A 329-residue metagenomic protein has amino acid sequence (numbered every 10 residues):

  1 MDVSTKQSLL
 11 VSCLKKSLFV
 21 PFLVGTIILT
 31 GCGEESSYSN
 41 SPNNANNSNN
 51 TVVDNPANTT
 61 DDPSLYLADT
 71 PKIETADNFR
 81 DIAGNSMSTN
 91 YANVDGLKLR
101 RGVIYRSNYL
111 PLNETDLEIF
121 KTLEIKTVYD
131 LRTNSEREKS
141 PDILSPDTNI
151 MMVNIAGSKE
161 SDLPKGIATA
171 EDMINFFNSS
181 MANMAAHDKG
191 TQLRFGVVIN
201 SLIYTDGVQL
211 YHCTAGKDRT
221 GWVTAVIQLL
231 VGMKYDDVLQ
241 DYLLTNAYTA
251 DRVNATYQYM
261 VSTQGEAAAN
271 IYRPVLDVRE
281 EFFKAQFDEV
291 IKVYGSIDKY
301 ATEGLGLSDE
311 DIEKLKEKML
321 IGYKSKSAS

Functional and structural regions predicted by a protein language model:
M1-C13: N-terminal secretory signal peptides that target proteins for export/translocation
Q7-S8, K16-S17, S36, S327: Intrinsic disorder/low-complexity segments enriched in polar/small residues
L14-L23: Sec-dependent signal peptide hydrophobic core
G25-T26, S140: Alpha-helical transmembrane segments and their juxtamembrane interfaces
I28-G31: C-terminal motif of bacterial Sec signal peptides marking the signal peptidase cleavage site
G33-Q209, V223-S329: Cys-dependent protein tyrosine phosphatase-like superfamily
H212: Histidine-centered active-site/metal-ligand motif
A215, R219-T220: Ser/Thr-glycine-rich phosphate-binding loops at phosphate-binding pockets of nucleotides, nucleotide cofactors
